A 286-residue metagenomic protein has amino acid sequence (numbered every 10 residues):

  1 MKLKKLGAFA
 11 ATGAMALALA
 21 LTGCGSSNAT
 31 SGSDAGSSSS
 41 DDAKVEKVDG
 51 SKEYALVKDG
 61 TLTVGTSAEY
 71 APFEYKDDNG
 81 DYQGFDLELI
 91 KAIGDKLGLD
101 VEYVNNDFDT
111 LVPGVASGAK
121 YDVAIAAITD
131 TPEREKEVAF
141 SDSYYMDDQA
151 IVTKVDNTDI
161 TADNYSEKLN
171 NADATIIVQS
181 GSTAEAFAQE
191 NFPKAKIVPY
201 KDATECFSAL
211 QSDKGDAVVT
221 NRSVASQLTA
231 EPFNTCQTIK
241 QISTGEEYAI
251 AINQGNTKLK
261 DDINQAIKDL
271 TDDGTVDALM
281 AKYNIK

Functional and structural regions predicted by a protein language model:
L6-G7, A20-S40: Bacterial lipoprotein signal-peptidase II cleavage site
G25, L87-K96, V155-N157, S182 (+1 more regions): Extended ligand-binding regions for polar small-molecule ligands
D42-A127: Extracytoplasmic small-molecule ligand-binding "clamshell" domains of the periplasmic binding protein/Venus flytrap
A68, M146-T153, R222, S226-I267 (+1 more regions): Periplasmic-binding protein-like
Y82-D95, A150-E205, A217, R222-V224 (+1 more regions): Bilobed "Venus flytrap"/periplasmic-binding protein-like clamshell domains and structurally analogous long
L87, Y103-G114, D163, V198-S212 (+1 more regions): Short helix-initiation/N-cap motifs at beta->coil->alpha
D100-S166: Acidic, polar ligand-binding/catalytic clefts
T110, I128-E135, Q189-E190, S208-G245: A ligand-binding cleft/hinge motif common to bilobed small-molecule-binding domains
